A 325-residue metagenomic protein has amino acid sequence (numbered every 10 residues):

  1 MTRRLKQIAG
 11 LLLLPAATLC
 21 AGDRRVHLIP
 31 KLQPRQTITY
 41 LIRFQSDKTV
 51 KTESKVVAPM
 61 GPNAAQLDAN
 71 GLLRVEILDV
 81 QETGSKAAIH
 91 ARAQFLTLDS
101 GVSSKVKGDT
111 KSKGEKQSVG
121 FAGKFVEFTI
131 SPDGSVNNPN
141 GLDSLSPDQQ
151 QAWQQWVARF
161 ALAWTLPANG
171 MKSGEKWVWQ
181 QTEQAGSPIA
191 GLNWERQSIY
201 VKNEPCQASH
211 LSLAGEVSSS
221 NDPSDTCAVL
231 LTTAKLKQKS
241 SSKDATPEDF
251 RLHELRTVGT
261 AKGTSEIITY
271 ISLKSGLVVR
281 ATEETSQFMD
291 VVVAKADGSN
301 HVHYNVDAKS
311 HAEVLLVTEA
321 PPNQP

Functional and structural regions predicted by a protein language model:
M1-A9: Bacterial N-terminal signal peptides that target proteins for export
I8-L12, V201: Intrinsically disordered, low-complexity segments enriched in polar/charged small residues
L12-A21: Hydrophobic h-region of N-terminal signal peptides that target proteins for export in Gram-negative bacteria
G22-P325: Signature of exported/secreted
